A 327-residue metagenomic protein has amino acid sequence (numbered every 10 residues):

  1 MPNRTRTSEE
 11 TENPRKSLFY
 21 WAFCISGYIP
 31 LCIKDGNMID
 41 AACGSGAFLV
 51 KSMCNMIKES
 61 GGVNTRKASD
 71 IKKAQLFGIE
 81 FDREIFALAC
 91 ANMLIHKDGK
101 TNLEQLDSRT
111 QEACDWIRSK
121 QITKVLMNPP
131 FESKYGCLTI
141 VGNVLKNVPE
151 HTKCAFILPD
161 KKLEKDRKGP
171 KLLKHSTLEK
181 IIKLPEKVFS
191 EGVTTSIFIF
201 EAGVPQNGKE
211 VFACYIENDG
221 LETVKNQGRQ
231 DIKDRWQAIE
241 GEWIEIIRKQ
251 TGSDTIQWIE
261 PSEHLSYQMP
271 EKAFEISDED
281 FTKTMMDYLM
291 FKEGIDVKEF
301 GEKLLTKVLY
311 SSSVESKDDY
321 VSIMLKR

Functional and structural regions predicted by a protein language model:
M1-E9: A short N-terminal interaction module
S8-E9, C43, F291: Generic amphipathic alpha-helical segments used as scaffolds and interaction surfaces in large, multi-domain proteins
S8-T11, D318: Intrinsic disorder/low-complexity signal
E12-K134, H151-T152, P159-K161: Conserved S-adenosyl-L-methionine
Q105, S119, K124-R327: A conserved structural/catalytic subdomain of Rossmann-like adenosyl-cofactor enzymes
